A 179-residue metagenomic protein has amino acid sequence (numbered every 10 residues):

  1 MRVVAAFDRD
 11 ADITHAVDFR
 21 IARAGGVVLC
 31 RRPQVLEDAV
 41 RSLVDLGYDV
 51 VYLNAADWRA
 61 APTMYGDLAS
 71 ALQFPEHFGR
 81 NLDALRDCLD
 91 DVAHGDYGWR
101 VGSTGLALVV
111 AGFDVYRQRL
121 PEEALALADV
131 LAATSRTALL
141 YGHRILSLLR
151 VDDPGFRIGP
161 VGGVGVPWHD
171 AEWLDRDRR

Functional and structural regions predicted by a protein language model:
M1-L72, E76, G95-R179: N-terminal intrinsically disordered, low-complexity segments enriched in P/E/S/T
F78-R80: Mid-length scaffold segments of soluble, non-membrane domains
D90-V92: Short active-site loop/helix that positions an aromatic residue
